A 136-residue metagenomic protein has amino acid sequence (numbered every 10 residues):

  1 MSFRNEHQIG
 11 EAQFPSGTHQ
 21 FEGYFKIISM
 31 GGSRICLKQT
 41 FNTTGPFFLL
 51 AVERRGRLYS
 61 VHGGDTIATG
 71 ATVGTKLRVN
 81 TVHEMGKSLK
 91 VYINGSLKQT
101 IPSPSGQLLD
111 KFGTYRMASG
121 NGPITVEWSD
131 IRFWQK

Functional and structural regions predicted by a protein language model:
M1-R55: Secretory/extracellular carbohydrate-interaction modules and structurally similar beta-sandwich "look-alikes"
T18, G32, G74-K76, G86 (+1 more regions): Extracellular Ig-like/FN3 beta-sandwich strand-entry sites
G23, G74-E84, L89-V91: Short tryptophan-centered beta-strand motifs in secreted/extracellular beta-sheet-rich domains of glycan-recognition
K26-I28, V82-E84, W134: Solvent-exposed residues in well-ordered beta-strands and their adjoining turns, especially edge/terminal strands
R34-K38, I67, K98: Local beta-strand/beta-hairpin segments that build beta-sheet-rich folds
R54-N80: Short, aromatic/His-centered strand-loop micro-motif at the edge of beta-sheets
Y92-S96: Short strand-turn-strand beta-turns centered on an Asx-Gly dipeptide
I101-K136: Flexible glycan-contacting loops in extracellular carbohydrate-active proteins
